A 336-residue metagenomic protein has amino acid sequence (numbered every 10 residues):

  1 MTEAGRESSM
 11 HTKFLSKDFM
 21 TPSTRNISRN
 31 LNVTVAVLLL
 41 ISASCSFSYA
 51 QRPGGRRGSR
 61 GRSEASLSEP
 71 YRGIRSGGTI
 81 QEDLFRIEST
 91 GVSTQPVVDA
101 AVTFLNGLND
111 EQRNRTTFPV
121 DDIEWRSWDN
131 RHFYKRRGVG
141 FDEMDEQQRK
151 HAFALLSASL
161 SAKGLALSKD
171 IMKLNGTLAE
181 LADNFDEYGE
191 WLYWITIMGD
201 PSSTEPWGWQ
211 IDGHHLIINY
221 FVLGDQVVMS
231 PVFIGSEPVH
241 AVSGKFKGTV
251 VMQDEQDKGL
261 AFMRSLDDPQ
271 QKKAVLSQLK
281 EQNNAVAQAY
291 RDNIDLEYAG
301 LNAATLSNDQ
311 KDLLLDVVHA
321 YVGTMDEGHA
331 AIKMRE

Functional and structural regions predicted by a protein language model:
M1-R29: N-terminal secretory signal peptides that target proteins for export/translocation
T34-S44: Bacterial N-terminal signal peptides
C45-A50: Sec/Tat signal peptide C-region and signal peptidase I cleavage site
R52-D83, T90-G91, D122-G300: Acidic/His-rich structured neighborhood in mature extracellular/periplasmic domains
E88-W128: Mature N-terminal segment immediately following signal peptide/propeptide cleavage in secreted/periplasmic
D99-N106, N114, K150-A154, L260-R264 (+3 more regions): Solvent-exposed, polar/charged alpha-helical surfaces in well-ordered, non-transmembrane soluble domains, broadly
Q112-F118, K163-I171, V275, M325-M334: Surface-exposed patches in mature extracellular/periplasmic domains of secreted proteins
L301-E336: Extended, compositionally biased non-globular segments
